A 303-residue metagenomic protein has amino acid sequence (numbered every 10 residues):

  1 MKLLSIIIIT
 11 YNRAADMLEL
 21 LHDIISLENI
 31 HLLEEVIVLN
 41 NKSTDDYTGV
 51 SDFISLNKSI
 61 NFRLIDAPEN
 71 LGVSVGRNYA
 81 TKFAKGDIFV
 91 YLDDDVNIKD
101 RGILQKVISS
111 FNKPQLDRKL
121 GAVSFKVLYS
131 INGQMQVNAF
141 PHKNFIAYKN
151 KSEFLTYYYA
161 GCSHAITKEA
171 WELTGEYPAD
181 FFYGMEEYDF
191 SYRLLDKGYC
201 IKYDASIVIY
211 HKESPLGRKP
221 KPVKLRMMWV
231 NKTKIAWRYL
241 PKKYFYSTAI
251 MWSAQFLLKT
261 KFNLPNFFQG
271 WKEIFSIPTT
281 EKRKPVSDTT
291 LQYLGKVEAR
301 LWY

Functional and structural regions predicted by a protein language model:
R13-E28: Short, well-formed alpha-helical segments that are part of the catalytic scaffolds of diverse glycosyltransferases
N40-S51, V96-N97: A conserved acidic beta->alpha catalytic loop
A67-A84: Glycine-rich, basic loop-to-helix element that forms the pyrophosphate-binding segment of sugar-nucleotide handling
F89: Short aromatic/hydrophobic "clamp" motif used to bind/position activated sugar donors
R101-Q136: Conserved donor NDP-sugar-binding/catalytic core segment of glycosyltransferases
Y158-I166, A170-G175, D180-V208: A short, conserved alpha-helix in the catalytic core of glycosyltransferases
I209, K219-S247, N266-T280: Catalytic core of nucleotide-sugar-dependent glycosyltransferases
Y244-Y303: Non-catalytic, C-terminal membrane-associated alpha-helical segments of glycosyltransferases
